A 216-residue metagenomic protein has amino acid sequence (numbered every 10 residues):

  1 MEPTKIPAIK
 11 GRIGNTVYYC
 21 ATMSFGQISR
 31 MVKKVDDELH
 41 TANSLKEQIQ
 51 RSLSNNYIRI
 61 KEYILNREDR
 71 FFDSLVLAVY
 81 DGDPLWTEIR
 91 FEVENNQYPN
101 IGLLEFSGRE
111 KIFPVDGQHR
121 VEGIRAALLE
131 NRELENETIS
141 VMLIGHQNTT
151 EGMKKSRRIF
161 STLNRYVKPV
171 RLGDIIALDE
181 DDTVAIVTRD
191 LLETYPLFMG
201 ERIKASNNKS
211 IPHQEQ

Functional and structural regions predicted by a protein language model:
M1-D73, V79-L104: N-terminal extension/subdomain marker
K5-I6, R12-F25, G108-R109, L163-V170 (+1 more regions): Short, exposed beta-strand "edge-strand" segments with a Pro/Gly-rich flavor and a Y/T-containing core
L39, N43, E47, I58 (+4 more regions): A near-ubiquitous, low-amplitude feature marking generic local secondary-structure context
R59, Y63, E122-G123, D190: Amphipathic alpha-helical segments that form well-ordered structural scaffolds and often line/cohere around active
F72-Y80, P99-F113, Q118-R158: A short, basic-hydrophobic beta/loop patch
L129-Q216: Solvent-exposed functional surfaces
